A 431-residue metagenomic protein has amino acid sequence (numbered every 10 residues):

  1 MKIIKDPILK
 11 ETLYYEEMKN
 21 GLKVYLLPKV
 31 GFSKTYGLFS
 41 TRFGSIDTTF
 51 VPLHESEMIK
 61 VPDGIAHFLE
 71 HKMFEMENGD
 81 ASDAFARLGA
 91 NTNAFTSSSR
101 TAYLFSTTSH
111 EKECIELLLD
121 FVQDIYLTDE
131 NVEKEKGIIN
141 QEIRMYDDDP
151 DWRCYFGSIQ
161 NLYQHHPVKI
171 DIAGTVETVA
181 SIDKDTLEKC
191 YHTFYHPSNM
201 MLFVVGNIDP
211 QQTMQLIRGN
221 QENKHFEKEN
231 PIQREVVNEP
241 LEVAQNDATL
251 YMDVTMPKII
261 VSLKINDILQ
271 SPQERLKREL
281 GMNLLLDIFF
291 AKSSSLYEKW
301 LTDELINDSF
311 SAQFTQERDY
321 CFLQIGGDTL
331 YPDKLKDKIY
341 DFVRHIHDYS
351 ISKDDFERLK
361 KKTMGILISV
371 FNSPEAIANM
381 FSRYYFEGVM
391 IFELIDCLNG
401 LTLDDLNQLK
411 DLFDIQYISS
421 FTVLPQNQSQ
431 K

Functional and structural regions predicted by a protein language model:
M1-D80, E188-Y191, Y195-Y297, I418-K431: His/Glu-rich zincin catalytic helix
M76, D80-I232, P272-K277, L286 (+2 more regions): Charge-rich, well-structured scaffold segments of protease-associated domains
